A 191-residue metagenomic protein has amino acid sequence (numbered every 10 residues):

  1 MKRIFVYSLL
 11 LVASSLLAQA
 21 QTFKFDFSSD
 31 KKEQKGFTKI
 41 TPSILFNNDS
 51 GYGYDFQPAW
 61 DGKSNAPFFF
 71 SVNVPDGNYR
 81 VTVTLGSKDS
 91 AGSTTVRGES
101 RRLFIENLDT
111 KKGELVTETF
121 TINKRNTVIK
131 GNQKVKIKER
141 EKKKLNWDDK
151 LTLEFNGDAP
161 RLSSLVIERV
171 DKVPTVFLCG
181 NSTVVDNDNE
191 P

Functional and structural regions predicted by a protein language model:
M1-Q21: Bacterial Sec-dependent N-terminal signal peptides
Q21-E190: Compositionally biased, intrinsically disordered or flexible polar/acidic segments
